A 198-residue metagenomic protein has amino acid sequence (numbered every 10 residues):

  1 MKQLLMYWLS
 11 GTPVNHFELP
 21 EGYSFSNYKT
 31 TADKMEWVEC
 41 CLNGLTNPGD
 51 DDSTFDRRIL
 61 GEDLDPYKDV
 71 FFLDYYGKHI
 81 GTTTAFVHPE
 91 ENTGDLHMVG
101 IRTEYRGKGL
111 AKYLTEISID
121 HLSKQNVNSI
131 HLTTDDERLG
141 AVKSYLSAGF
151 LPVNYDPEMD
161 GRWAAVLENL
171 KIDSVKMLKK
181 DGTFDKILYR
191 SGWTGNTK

Functional and structural regions predicted by a protein language model:
M1-G22: Acyl-donor-binding surface of acyltransferase catalytic domains
L4-L5, K78, A85, A111 (+3 more regions): Catalytic cores of nucleotide-enabled group-transfer and carboxylate-activating enzymes in metabolic and assembly-line
N15-D50, K171-K198: Short amphipathic alpha-helix that is part of the acyltransferase structural core
L42-R102: A conserved beta-strand-loop-helix scaffold within acyl/acetyltransferase catalytic domains
I101, G107-K124, K143-S147: Conserved acetyl-CoA-binding loop-helix of GNAT-fold acetyltransferases
L122-T134: Conserved GNAT acetyl-CoA-binding A-motif
L132-V142, E158-E168: Conserved beta-strand-loop-alpha-helix junction that forms the acyl-donor binding cleft
L146-Y155: Conserved acetyl-CoA-binding loop of GNAT-fold acetyltransferases
